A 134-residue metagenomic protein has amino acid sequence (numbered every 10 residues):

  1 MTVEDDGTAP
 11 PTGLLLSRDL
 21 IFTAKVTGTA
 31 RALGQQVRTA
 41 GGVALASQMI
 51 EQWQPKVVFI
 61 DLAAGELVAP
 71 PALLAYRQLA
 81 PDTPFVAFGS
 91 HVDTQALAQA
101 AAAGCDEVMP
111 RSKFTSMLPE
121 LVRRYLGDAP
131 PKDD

Functional and structural regions predicted by a protein language model:
M1-T12, L121-D134: Non-catalytic signal-transmission and effector/linker regions of two-component phosphorelay proteins
P11-L20: Conserved acidic segment of CheY-like receiver
G34-G42: Short hydrophobic/Thr-rich beta-strand motif most characteristic of the beta2 strand and flanking loop of CheY-like
G42-V57: Acidic, metal-coordinating helix/loop segments flanking the phosphotransfer/catalytic sites of two-component signaling
I60-Y76: Conserved phosphotransfer microenvironments
T83-V92: A short, hydrophobic beta-strand element within the central beta-sheet of small alpha/beta folds
V92-E107: Alpha4 helix (beta4-alpha4-beta5 surface) of REC/receiver domains from two-component response regulators
C105-S116: Output/docking surface of receiver
